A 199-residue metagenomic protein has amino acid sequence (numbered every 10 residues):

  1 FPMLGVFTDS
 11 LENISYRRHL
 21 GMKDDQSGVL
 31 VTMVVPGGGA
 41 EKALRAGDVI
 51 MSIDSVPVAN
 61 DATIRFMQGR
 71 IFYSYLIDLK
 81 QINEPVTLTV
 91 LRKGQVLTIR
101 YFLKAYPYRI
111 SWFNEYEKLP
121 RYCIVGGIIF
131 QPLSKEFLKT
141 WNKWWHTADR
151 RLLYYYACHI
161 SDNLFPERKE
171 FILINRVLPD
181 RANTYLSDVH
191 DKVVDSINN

Functional and structural regions predicted by a protein language model:
F1-S15, Q68-R70, L76-N163: Interdomain regulatory linker/hinge segments that flank or connect interaction modules in polarity/junction/synaptic
T8-S52, V56-A59, H146-N199: PDZ/PDZ-like domain segments forming the peptide/carboxylate-binding groove, activating on the N-terminal beta-strands
L20, D61-A62, Y108, N142: Short amphipathic alpha-helical leader/targeting segments
M33, D48, A62-M67, K93: Extracellular cysteine-rich microdomains
E41-K42, S52-T89, S196-N199: PDZ domains, with a preference for the canonical peptide-binding region formed by the helix
R45-A46, I64-F66, R100-K104, E115 (+1 more regions): Composition- and surface-driven signal marking solvent-exposed, interaction-prone regions in large proteins
